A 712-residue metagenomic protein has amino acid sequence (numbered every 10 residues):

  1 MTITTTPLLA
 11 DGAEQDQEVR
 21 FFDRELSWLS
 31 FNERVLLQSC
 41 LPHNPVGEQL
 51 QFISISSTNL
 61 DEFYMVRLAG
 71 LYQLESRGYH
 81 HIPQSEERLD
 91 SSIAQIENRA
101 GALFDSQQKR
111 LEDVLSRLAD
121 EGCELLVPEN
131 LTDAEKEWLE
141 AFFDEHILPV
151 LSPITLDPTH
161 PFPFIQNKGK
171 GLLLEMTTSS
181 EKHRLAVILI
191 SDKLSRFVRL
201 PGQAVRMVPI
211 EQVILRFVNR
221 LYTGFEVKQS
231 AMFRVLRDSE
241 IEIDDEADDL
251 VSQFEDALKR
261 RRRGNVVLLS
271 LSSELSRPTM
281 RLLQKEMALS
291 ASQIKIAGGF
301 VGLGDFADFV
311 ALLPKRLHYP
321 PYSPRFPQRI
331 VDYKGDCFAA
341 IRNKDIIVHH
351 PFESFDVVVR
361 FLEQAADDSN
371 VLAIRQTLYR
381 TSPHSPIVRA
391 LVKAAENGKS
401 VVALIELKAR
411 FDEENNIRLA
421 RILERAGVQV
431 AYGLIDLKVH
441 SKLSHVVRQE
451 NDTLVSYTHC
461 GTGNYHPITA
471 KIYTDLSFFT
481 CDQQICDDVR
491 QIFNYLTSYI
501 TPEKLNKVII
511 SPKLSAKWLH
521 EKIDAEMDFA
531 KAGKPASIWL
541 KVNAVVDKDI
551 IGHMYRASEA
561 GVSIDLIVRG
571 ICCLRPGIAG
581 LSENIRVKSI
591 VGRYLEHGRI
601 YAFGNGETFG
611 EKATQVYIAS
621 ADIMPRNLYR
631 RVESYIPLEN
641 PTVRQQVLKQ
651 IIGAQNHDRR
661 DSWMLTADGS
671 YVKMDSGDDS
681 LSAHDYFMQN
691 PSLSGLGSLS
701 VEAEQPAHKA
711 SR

Functional and structural regions predicted by a protein language model:
M1-I538, R556-A560, C572-R712: N-terminal localization/anchoring segments of enzymes in phospholipid and broader phosphate metabolism
K548-Y555: Glycine/threonine-rich ATP-lid/beta-loop region of ATP-binding domains
L566-V568: Long beta-strand-rich cores associated with HINT superfamily self-processing modules
